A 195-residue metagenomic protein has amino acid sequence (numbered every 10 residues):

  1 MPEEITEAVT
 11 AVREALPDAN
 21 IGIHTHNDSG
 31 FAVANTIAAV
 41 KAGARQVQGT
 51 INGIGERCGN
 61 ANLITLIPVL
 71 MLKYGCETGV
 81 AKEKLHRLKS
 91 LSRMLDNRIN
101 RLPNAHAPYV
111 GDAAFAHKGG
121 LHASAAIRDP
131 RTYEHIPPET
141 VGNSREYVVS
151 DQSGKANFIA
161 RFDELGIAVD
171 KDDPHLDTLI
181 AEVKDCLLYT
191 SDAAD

Functional and structural regions predicted by a protein language model:
E7-I21: Alpha-helix-loop-beta-strand connector modules within alpha/beta enzyme cores
I21-T25, V47-G49: Hydrophobic faces of well-ordered beta-strands that scaffold small-molecule active sites in alpha/beta enzyme cores
F31-A42: Catalytic cores of alpha/beta
R45-G59: Glycine-rich phosphate-binding active-site loops on the catalytic face of alpha/beta enzymes
I54, N60-K73, A113-I167: Mobile "lid/hinge" segments at catalytic clefts and subdomain interfaces of large enzymes
E77-D112: Phosphate/diphosphate-binding loops
K171-L188: Terminal amphipathic helices with adjacent charged low-complexity linkers/tails
Y189-D195: Conserved small/polar residues in nucleotide/adenosyl-binding loops
